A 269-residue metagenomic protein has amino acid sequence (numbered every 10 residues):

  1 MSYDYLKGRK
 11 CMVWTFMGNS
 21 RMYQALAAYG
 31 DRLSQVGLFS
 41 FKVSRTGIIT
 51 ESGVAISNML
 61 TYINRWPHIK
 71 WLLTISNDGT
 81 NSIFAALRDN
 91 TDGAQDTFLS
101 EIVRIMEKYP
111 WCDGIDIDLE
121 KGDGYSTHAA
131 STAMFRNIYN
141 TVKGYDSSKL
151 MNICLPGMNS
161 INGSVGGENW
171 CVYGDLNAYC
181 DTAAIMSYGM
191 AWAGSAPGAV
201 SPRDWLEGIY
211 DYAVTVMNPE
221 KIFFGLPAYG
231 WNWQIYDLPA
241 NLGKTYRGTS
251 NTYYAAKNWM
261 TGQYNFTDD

Functional and structural regions predicted by a protein language model:
M1, A228-D269: Glycan-binding loop/region signatures in secreted carbohydrate-active enzymes
M1-Y3, N58-T61, I209-A213, D269: Intrinsically disordered, low-complexity boundary segments flanking structured domains
S2-P202: Chitinase-like catalytic core of GlcNAc-active glycosidases
T91, V172, P202, N218 (+1 more regions): Helix N-cap and loop-to-helix transition residues
D123, W192-P202, Y212-A213, W233-K244: Flexible, surface-exposed loop/gating regions in the mature catalytic domains of secreted/periplasmic hydrolases
A133, N140-G144, T182-A191, G208-Y236: Active-site region of glycoside hydrolase catalytic domains
W205: Short acidic-hydrophobic sequence patches enriched in Asp/Glu that either
